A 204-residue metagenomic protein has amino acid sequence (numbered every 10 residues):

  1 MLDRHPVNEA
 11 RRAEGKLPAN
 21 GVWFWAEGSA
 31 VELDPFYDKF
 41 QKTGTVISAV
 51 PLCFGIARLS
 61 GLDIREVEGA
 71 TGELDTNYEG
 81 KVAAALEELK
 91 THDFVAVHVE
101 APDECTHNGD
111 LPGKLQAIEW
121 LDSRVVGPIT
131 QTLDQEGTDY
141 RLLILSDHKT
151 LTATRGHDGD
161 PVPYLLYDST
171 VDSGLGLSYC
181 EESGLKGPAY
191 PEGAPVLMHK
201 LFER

Functional and structural regions predicted by a protein language model:
M1-R204: Feature captures the catalytic ectodomains and active-site-proximal regions of enzymes that hydrolyze or transfer
